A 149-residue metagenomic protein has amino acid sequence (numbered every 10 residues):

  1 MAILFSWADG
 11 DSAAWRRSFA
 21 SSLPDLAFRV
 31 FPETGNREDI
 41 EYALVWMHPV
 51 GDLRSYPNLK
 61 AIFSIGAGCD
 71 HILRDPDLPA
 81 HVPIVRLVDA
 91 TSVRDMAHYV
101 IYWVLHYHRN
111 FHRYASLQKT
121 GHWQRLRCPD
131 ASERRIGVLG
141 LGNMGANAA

Functional and structural regions predicted by a protein language model:
M1-I40: N-terminal glycine-/charge-rich "phosphate-binding" loop or analogous flexible N-terminal tail
A2-F5, K60-F63, G137: Short, well-ordered beta-strand segments
L23-V30, Y42-W46, S116-Q124: Short gly/ser/thr-rich secondary-structure transition/capping motifs
E41-A115, P129: Phosphate/diphosphate ligand-binding glycine-rich loop within oxidoreductases
L126-A149: Rossmann-like dinucleotide/phosphate-binding beta-alpha-beta segment
